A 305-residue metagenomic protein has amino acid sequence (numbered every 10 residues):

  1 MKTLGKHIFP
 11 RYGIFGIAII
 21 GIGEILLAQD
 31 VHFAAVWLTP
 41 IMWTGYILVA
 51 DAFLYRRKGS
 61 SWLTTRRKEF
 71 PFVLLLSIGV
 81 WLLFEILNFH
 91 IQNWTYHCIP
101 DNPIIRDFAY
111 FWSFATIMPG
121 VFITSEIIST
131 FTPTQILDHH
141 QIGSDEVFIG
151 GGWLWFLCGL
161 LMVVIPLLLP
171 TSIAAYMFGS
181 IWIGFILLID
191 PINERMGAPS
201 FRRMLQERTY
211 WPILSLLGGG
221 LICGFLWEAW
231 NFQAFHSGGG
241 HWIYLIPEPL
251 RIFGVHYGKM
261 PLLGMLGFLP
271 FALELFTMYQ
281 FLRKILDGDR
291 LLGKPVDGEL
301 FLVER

Functional and structural regions predicted by a protein language model:
M1-R305: Aromatic-rich, lipid-facing transmembrane alpha helices and their immediate juxtamembrane interface loops in integral
